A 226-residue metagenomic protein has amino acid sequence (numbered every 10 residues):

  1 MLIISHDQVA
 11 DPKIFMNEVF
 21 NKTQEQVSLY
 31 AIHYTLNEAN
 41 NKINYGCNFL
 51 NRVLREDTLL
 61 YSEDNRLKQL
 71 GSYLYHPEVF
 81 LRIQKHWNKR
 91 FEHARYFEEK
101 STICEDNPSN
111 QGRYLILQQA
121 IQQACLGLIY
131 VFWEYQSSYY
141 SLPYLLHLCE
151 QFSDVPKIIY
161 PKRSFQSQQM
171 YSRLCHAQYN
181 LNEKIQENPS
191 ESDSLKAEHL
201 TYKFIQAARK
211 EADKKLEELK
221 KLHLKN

Functional and structural regions predicted by a protein language model:
L2-D7: Short beta-strand-to-loop capping motifs
V9-N226: Catalytic core of pol beta-like nucleotidyltransferases
